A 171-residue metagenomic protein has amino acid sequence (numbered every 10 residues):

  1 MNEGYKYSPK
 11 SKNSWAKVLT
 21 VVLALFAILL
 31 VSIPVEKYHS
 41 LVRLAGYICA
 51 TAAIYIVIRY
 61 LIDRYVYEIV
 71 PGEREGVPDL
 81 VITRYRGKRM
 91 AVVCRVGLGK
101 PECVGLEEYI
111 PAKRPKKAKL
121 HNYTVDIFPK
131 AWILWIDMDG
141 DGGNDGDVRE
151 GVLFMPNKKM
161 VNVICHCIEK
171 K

Functional and structural regions predicted by a protein language model:
M1-A27: N-terminal membrane-targeting/pre-transmembrane regions
V18, V22-L25, A45-I58: Alpha-helical hydrophobic membrane-insertion segments
L29-K37, I56-D63: Short hydrophobic alpha-helical membrane-anchoring segments
V31-T51: Hydrophobic alpha-helical transmembrane segments
A52-Y60, A112-K119, Y123-F128, N144: Short, solvent-exposed secondary-structure boundary motifs
I56-R95: Conserved beta-hairpin
I82-L120: Phosphoinositide-binding peripheral membrane targeting modules
K119-K171: A membrane-cytosol interface segment of integral membrane proteins
